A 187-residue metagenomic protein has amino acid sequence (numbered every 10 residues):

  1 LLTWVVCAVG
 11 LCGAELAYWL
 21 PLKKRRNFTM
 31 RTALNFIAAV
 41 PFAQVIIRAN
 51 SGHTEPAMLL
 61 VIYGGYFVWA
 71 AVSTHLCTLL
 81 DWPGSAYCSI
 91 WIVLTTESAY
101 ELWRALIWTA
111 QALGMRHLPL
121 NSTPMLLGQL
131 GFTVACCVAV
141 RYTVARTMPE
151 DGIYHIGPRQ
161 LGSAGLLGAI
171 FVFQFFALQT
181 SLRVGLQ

Functional and structural regions predicted by a protein language model:
L1-L11: Hydrophobic transmembrane alpha-helical segments in integral membrane proteins
V6-C7, N35, A164-G165: Hydrophobic H-region at the start of alpha-helical membrane spans
G13-M30, V45-L60, G64-G165, F171-G185: Juxtamembrane segments at transmembrane-helix boundaries in multi-pass signal-transduction membrane proteins
N35-A39, A43: N-terminal, Lys/Arg-enriched amphipathic/low-complexity engagement segments that precede the first folded domain
